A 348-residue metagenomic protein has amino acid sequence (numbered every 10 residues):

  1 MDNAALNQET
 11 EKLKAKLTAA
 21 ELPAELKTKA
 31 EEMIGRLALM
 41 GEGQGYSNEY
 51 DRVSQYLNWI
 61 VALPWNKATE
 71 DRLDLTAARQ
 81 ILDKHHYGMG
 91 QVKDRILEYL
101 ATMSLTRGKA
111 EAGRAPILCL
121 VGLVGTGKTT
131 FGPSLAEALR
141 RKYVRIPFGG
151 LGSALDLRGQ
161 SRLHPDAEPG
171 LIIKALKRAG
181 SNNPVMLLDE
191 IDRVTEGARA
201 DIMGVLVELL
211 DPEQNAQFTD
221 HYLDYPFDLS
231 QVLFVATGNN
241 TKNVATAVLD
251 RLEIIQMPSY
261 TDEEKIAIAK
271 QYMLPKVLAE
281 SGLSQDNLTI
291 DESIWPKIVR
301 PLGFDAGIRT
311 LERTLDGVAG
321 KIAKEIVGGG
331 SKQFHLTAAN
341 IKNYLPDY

Functional and structural regions predicted by a protein language model:
M1-T106: Extended, charged alpha-helical coiled-coil/arm scaffolds that mediate oligomerization and mechanical coupling in large
A19-T28, N66-A68, G180, N240-D250 (+2 more regions): Conserved C-terminal "switch" segment of AAA+ ATPases
A110-F148, K177-R178, V207, D211: Walker A/P-loop
G113-P116, L139, R158, D166 (+4 more regions): Short loop/turn elements that form and flank the Walker-type P-loop nucleotide-binding site in RecA-like NTPase cores
L118, M186-L187, A236: Hydrophobic positions in the central parallel beta-sheet of the AAA+
A138-E168, A175, T195, E264: AAA+/P-loop NTPase substrate/partner-engagement loops
A179-N183, D201, F218-G238, L288-D291 (+1 more regions): AAA+/SF3 P-loop NTPase mechanochemical coupling elements
L188-D228, D250: Conserved catalytic/switch belt of AAA+ P-loop NTPases
